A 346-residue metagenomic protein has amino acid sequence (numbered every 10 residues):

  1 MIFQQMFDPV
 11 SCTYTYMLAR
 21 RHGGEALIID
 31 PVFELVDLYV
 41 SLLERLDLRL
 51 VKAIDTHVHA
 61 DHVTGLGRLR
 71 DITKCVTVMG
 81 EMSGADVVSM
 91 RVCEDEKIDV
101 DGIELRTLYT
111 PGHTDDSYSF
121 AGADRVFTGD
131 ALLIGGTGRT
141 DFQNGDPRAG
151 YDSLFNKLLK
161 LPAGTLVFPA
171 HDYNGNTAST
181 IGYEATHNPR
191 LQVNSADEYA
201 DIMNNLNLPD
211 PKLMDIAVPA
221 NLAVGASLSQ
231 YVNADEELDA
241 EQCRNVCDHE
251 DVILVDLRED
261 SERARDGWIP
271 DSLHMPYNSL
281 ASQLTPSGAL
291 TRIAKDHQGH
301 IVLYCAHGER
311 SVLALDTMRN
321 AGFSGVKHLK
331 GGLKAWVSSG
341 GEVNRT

Functional and structural regions predicted by a protein language model:
M1-R49, S119-G129, G135: Conserved beta-strand hairpin/beta-sheet module of binuclear metal-dependent hydrolase folds, prominently
Q5, M17, K97-G122, K160: Core dinuclear metal-dependent hydrolase active-site scaffold
C12, G23-E25, F33-Y109, T186-H187 (+1 more regions): Active-site HxH/HxHxD metal-binding segment of metal-dependent hydrolases
I28-P31, V51-H59, V78-E81, T110-G112 (+4 more regions): Active-site neighborhood of phospho(di)ester-bond hydrolases with catalytic His/Asp-centered motifs
A60, T64, D116, L133-I134 (+3 more regions): Short active-site segment of divalent metal-dependent hydrolases/proteases that encodes the spacing between
L108, M275, P286-S338, R345: Catalytic cysteine-centered active loop of the rhodanese-like fold, especially the PTP/DSP P-loop
D152-L166, A170-E241, V252: Accessory terminal helices/loops
Q230-I301, T346: Positively charged, proline/Ser/Thr-rich regional signature most characteristic of the Rhodanese/CDC25-like
